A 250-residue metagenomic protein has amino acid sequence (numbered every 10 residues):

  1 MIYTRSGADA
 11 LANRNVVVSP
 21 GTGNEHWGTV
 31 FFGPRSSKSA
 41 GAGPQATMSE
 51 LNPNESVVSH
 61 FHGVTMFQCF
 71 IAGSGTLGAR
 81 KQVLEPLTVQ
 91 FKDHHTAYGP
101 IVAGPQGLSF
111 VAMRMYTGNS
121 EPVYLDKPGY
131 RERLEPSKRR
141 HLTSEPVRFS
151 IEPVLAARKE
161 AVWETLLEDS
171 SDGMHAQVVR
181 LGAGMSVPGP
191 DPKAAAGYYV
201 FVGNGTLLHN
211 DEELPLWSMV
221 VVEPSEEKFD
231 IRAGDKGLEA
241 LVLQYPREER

Functional and structural regions predicted by a protein language model:
M1-G41, E121-H175: A short, N-terminal "cap"/entry segment at the start of jelly-roll beta-barrel domains of the cupin/DSBH fold
G23-P44, S49-L51, S56-H62, G73-G75: Active-site-proximal cofactor/substrate-binding loop regions of enzyme domains
A40-P53, S171-M185: Short, flexible domain-boundary/linker segments around small modular repeats
A46-E50, F67-C69, V89-F91, A112 (+3 more regions): Conserved hydrophobic/aromatic beta-strand scaffold that supports enzyme active sites
P53, H62-A79, G189-N210: Glycine- and acidic-residue-biased ligand/ion/polar-headgroup-sensing regions
T76-L84, Q90-E121: Contiguous mid-protein beta-loop-alpha structural module that forms a pocket-lining wall or clamp of enzyme active
G78-Y98, L208-F229: Short acidic-glycine-tyrosine-enriched beta hairpin
G104-P146, G234-R250: Double-stranded beta-helix
